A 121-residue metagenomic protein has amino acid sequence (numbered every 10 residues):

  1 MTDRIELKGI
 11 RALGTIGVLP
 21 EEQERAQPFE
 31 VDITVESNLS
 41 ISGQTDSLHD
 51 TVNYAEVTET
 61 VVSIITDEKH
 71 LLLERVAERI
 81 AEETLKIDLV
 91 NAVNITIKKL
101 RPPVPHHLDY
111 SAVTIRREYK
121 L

Functional and structural regions predicted by a protein language model:
M1-L121: N-terminal, polar/charged subdomain of small-to-medium soluble alpha/beta proteins
